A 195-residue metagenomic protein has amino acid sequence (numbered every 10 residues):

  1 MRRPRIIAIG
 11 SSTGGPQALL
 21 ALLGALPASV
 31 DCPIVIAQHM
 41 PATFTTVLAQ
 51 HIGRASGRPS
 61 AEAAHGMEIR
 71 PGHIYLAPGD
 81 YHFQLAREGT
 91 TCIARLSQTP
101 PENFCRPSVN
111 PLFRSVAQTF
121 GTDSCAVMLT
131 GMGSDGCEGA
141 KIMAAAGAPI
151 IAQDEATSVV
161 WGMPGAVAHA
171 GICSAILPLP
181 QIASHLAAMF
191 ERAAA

Functional and structural regions predicted by a protein language model:
M1-A195: Conserved acid/base catalytic micro-environments in cytosolic active-site loops
